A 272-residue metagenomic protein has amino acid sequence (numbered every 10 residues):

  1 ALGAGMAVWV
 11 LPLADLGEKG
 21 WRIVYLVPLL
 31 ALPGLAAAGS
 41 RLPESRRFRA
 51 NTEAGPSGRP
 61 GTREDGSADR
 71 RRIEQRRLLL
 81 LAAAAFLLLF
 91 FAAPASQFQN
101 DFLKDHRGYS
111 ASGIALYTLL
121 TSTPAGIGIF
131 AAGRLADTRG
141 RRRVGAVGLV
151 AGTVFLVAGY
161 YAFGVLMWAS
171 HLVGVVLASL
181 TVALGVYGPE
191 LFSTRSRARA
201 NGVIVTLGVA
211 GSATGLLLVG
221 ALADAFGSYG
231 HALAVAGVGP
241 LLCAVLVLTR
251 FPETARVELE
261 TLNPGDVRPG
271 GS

Functional and structural regions predicted by a protein language model:
A1-S40: Helix-loop-helix hairpin linking two adjacent transmembrane segments in secondary transporters
V10-E18, L103-K104, L135-A136, V219-G227: Interfacial helix-cap and linker-helix signal at transmembrane-aqueous boundaries of multi-pass secondary transporters
L29-A50, C243-F251: C-terminal membrane-cytosol helix-exit motif in multi-pass small-molecule transporters
E74-G126: Extracytoplasmic gate region of multi-pass secondary transporters
G128-G140: Helix-to-loop junctions at the C-terminal end of transmembrane segments in multipass secondary transporters
R143-V157: Structural signature of the two symmetry-related core transmembrane helices
L180-F192: Intracellular juxtamembrane helix-capping segments at the cytosolic ends of symmetry-related transmembrane helices
R195-F226: A late C-terminal transmembrane helix in Major Facilitator Superfamily
